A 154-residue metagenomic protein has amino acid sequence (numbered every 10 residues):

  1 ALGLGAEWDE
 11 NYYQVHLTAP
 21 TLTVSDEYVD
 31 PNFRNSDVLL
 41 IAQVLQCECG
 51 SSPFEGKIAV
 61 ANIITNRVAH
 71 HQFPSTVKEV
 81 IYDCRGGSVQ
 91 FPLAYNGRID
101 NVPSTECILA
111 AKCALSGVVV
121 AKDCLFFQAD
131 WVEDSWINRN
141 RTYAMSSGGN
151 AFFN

Functional and structural regions predicted by a protein language model:
A1-L39: Primary recognition of N-terminal secretory signal peptides and signal-anchoring hydrophobic helices
S25-N154: Bacterial extracytoplasmic/cell-wall-associated proteins, especially those involved in peptidoglycan
